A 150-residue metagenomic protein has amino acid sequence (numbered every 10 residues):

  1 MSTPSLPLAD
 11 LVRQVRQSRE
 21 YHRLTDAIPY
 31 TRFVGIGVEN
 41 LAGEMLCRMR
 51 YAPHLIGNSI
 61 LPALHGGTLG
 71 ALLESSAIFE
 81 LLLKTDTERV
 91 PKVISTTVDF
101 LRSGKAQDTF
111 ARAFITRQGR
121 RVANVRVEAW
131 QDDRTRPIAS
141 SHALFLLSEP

Functional and structural regions predicted by a protein language model:
M1-P150: Terminal targeting signals and extreme-terminal segments of soluble enzymes
